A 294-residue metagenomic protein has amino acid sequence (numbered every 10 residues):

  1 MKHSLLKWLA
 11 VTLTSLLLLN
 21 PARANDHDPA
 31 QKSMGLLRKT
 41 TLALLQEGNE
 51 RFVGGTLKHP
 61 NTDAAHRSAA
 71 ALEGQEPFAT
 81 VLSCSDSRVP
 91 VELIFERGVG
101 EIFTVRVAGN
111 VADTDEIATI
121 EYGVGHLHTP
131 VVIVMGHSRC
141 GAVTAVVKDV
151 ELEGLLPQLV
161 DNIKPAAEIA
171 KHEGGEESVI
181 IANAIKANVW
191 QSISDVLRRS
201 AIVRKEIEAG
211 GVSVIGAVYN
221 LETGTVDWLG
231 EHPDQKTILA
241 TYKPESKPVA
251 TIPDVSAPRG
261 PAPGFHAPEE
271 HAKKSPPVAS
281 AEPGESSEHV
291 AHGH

Functional and structural regions predicted by a protein language model:
M1-A10: Bacterial N-terminal signal peptides that target proteins for export
L9-N20: Bacterial N-terminal signal peptides
A24-G74, V99-G100, G109-A118, Y122-L127 (+1 more regions): Divalent-metal-activated hydrolytic enzyme cores
A65-A79, C84-V89: Glycine-rich, flexible N-terminal cofactor/catalytic loop recognition
S83-R88, A108-V111, H137-S138: Short glycine-enriched loops at secondary-structure junctions
E92: Portal/gating segments that form or line small-molecule/metal binding sites
F95-T104: Short helix-loop-beta junction
V134: Conserved functional hotspot residues or short segments at active or partner-binding sites across diverse domains
